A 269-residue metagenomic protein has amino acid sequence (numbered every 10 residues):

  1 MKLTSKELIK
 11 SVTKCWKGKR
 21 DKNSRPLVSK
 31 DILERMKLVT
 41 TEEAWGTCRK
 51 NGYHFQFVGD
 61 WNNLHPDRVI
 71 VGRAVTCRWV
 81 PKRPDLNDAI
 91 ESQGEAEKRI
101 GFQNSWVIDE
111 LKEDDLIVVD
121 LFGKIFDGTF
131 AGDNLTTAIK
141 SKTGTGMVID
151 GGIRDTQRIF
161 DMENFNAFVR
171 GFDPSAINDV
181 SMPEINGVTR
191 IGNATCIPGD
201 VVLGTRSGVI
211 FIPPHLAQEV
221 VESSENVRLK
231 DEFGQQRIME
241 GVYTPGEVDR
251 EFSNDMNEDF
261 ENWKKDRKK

Functional and structural regions predicted by a protein language model:
M1-R20, D31-L33: Short acidic, Pro/Gly- and aromatic-enriched capping/linker segments at domain boundaries
T13, K30-P198, F211-K269: Feature captures the catalytic cores and cofactor-binding loops of soluble hydro-lyases/lyases that act on carboxylate
R20-D21, L27, I197: Short conserved micro-motifs on helix faces and helix-strand junctions that flank and scaffold key functional residues
K22, T205-R206: Short acidic-glycine loop/turn motifs at beta-strand connectors
S24, I139, D200-V202: Buried hydrophobic positions in well-ordered alpha/beta secondary-structure cores of metabolic enzymes
R25, G208-V209: Structural motif
K142, G204-T205: A short, compositionally biased micro-patch
C196, L203-G204: An internal, amphipathic alpha-helical element
